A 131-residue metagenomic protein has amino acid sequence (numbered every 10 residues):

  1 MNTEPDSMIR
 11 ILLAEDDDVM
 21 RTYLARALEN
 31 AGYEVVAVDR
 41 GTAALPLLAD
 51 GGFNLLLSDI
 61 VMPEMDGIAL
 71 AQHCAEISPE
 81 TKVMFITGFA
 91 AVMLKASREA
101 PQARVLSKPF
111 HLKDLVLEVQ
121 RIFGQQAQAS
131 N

Functional and structural regions predicted by a protein language model:
M1-L12, K113-N131: Non-catalytic signal-transmission and effector/linker regions of two-component phosphorelay proteins
L12, A25, A37-L55, E76: Acidic, metal-coordinating helix/loop segments flanking the phosphotransfer/catalytic sites of two-component signaling
E15: Conserved acidic carboxylate
T22-N30: Charged docking surfaces used in two-component/phosphorelay signaling
R40-A43, D66-L70: Acidic catalytic/metal-coordinating carboxylates
D59: Active-site residues of response regulator receiver
M62: Receiver (REC) domain active-site loop signature in two-component systems and cognate sites in sensor histidine kinases
